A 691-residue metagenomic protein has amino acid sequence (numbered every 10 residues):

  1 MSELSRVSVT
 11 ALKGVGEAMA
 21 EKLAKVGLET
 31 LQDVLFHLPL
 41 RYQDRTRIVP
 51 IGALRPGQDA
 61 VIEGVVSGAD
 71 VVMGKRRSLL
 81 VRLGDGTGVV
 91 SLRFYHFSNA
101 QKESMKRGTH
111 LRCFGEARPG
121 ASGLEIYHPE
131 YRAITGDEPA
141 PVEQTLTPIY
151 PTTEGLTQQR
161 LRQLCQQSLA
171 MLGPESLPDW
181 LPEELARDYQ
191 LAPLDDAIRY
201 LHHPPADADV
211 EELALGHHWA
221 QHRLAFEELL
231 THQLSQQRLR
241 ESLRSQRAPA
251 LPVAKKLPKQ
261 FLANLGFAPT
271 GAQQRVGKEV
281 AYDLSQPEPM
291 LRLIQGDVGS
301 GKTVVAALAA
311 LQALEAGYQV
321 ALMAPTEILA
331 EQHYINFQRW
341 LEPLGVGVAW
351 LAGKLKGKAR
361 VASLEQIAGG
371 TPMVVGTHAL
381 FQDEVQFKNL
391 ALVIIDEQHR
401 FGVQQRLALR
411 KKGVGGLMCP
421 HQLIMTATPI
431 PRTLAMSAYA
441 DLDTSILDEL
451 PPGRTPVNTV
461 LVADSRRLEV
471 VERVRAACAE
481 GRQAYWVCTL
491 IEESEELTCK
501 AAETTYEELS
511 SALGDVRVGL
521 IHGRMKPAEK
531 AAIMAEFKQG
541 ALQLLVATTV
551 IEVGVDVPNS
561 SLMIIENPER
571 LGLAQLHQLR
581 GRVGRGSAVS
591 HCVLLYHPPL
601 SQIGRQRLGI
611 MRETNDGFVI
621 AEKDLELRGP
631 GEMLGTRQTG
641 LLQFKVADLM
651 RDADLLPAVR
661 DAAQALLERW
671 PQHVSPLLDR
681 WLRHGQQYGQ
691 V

Functional and structural regions predicted by a protein language model:
M1-K13, E21-A24, T231-H232, S242: Long, highly charged, low-complexity intrinsically disordered interaction regions that mediate electrostatic DNA/RNA
H37-S67, P182: OB-fold nucleic-acid-binding modules
V65, E116-A117, S235, P568 (+1 more regions): Short, surface-exposed secondary-structure boundary micro-motifs
V72-N264, T636, R669: Upstream accessory/linker segments immediately N-terminal to the RecA-like ATPase cores of bacterial MutS and a subset
R247, R275-K278, P289-I610, R669-H673: Inter-lobe coupling/hinge segments of SF2-like helicase ATPases
F267-G277: N-terminal pre-Walker A segment at the start of P-loop NTPase domains
P599-V691: C-terminal accessory region of SF2 helicases/translocases
